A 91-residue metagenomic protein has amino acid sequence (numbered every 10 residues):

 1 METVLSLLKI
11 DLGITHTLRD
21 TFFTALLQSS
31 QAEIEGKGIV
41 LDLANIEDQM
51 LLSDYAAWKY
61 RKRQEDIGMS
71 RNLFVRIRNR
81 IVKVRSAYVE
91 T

Functional and structural regions predicted by a protein language model:
M1-L51, V75, V82-T91: Conserved short "hinge" loops at termini or chain/domain junctions
W58-K83: C-terminal structural segments of small proteins and small subunits
